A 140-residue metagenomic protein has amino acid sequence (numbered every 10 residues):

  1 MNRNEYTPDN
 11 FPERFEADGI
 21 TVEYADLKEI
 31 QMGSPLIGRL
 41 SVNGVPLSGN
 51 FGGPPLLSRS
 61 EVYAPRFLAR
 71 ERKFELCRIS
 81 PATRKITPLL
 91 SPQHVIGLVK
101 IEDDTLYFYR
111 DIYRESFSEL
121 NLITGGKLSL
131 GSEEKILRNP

Functional and structural regions predicted by a protein language model:
N2-A17, S48-E61, P65-R66, L89-T105 (+1 more regions): Repeated scaffold domains used in trafficking and secretory/extracellular systems, primarily beta-propellers
V22-E23, L47-S48: Short, isolated positions in well-ordered beta-strands
E29-R39, R70-S80, Y113-K127: Structural motif
S41-P46: Short strand-turn-strand beta-turns centered on an Asx-Gly dipeptide
C77-H94: An exposed acidic His-Trp-rich patch
T83-I86, K127, E133: Predominantly a core beta-strand signature of beta-propeller blades across repeat-based propeller domains
D104-I123, I136-P140: Long, ordered, amphipathic alpha-helical scaffolds
